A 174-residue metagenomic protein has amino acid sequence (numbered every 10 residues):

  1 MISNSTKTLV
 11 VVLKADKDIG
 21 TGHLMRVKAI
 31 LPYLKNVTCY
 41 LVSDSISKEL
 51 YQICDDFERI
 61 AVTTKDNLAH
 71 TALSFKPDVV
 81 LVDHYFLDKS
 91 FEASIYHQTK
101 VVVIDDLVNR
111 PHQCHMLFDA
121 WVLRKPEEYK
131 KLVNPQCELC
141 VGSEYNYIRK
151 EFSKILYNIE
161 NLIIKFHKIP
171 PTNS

Functional and structural regions predicted by a protein language model:
M1-N4, L81: Extended, non-globular alpha-helical segments
N4-V10: Extreme N-terminal starter segment of soluble prokaryotic enzymes
T6, Q98, I163-F166: A broad structural signal for short, well-ordered beta-strand segments within beta-sheet-rich domains
V12, D16-Y33, V42-P135, L139: Active-site and donor-binding regions of nucleotide-sugar-utilizing enzymes
Q113-S174: A nucleotide-sugar donor-handling region in carbohydrate enzymes
